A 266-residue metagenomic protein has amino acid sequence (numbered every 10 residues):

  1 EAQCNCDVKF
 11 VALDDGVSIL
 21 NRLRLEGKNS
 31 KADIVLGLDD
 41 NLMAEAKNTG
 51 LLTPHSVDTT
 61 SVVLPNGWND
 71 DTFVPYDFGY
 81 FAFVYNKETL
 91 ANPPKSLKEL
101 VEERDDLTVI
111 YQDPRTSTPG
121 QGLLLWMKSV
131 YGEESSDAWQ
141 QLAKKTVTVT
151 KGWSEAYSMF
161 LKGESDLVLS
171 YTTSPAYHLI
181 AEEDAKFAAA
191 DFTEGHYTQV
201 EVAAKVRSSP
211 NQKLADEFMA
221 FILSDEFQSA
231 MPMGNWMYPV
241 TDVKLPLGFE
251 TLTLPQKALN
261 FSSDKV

Functional and structural regions predicted by a protein language model:
E1-K9, L179: Short, polar/charged alpha-helical segment
C6, S96, A138, Y171 (+3 more regions): Short amphipathic alpha-helical coupling segments at ligand-binding clamshell hinges and other catalytic/signaling
V11-R22, S30-S165: Extracytoplasmic ligand-binding site segments that recognize negatively charged/polar headgroups
N41-E45, L161, S165-K186, N235: A ligand-binding cleft/hinge motif common to bilobed small-molecule-binding domains
V62-P65, G79, W139-A143, V149-T150 (+1 more regions): Periplasmic-binding protein-like
A82-T89, K128, Q199-Q212, A230: A bilobed periplasmic-binding-protein/Venus flytrap-type ligand-binding module shared by bacterial periplasmic
V206-L259: Mature extracytoplasmic/periplasmic domains
A258-V266: Conserved C-terminal helix/tail region of periplasmic/extracytoplasmic solute-binding proteins
